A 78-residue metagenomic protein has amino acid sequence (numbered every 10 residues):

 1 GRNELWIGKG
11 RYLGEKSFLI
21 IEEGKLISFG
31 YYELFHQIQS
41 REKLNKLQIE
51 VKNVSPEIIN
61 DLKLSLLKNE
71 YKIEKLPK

Functional and structural regions predicted by a protein language model:
G1-K78: Conserved catalytic/ligand-binding micro-motifs in nucleotide and anionic cofactor chemistry
